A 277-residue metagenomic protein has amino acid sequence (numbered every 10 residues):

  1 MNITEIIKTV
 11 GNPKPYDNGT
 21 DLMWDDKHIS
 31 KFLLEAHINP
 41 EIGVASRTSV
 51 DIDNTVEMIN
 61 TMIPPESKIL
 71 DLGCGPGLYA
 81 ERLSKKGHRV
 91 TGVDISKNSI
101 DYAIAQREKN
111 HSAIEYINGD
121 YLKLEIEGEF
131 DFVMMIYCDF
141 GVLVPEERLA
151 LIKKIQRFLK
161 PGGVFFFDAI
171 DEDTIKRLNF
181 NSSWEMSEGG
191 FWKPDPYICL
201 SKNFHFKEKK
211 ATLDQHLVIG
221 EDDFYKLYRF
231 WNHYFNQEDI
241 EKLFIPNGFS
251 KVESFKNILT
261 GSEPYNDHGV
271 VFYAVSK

Functional and structural regions predicted by a protein language model:
M1-W24: N-terminal auxiliary segments of SAM/dcSAM-dependent transferases
H28, N39-V56: Conserved SAM-binding loop and adjacent beta-strand
P76-K86: Conserved SAM-binding loop of SAM-dependent methyltransferases across substrates and taxa, primarily the Class I
S96-N98: Conserved SAM/SAH-binding beta-strand->alpha-helix loop
K109-K123: Conserved SAM-binding strand-loop segment of SAM-dependent methyltransferases
L149-P161: A short glycine-rich, Lys/Arg-flanked "PGG" loop and its adjoining helix->strand segment in the class I
G162-A169: Conserved beta-strand signature within the Rossmann-like core of class I S-adenosyl-L-methionine
A169-E238: SAM-dependent methyltransferase
